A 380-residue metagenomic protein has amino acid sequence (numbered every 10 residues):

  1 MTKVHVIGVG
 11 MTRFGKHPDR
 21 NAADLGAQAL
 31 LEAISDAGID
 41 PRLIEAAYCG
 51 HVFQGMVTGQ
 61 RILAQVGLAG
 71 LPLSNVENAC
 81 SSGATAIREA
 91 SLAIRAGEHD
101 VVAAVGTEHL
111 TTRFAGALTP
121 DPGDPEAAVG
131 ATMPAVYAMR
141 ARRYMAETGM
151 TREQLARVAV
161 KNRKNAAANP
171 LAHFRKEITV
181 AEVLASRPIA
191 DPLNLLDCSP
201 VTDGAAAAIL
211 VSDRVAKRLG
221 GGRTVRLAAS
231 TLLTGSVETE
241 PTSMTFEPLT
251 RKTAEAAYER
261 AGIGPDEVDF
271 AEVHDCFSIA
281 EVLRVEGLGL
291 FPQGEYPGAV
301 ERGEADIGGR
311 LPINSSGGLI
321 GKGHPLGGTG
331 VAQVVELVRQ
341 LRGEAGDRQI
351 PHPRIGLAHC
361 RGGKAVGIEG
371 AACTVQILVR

Functional and structural regions predicted by a protein language model:
M1-R20, R157, P188-K252, A256 (+5 more regions): Condensing-enzyme catalytic core mediating Claisen C-C bond formation in acyl metabolism
M1-S81, Y144-T151, H173-E182, K252-E267 (+2 more regions): Conserved active-site "lid/cap" helical segment
A23, I34-A37, D203-V215, Y258 (+1 more regions): Alpha-helical support elements that line or immediately flank enzyme active sites and cofactor-binding pockets
P41-G50, P72-N75, V102-G106, E153-V160 (+5 more regions): Beta-strand segments within the central parallel beta-sheet cores of soluble alpha/beta enzyme folds
C49-V105, H109-P125, V129-V136, F174-P200 (+3 more regions): Conserved catalytic cysteine-centered active-site region of acyl-thioester-dependent Claisen-condensing enzymes
Q54-L63, T239-S243, D275-G298, G309 (+2 more regions): Short glycine/threonine-rich loop-to-helix capping motif typified by GTGT followed within a few residues by an Asp-Pro
E77-E108, P134-A168, A208-R214, K322-A345: Active-site-proximal alpha-helical scaffold in enzymes
E247, R251, E255-S278, L319-P325: Extended C-terminal subregions enriched in glycine
